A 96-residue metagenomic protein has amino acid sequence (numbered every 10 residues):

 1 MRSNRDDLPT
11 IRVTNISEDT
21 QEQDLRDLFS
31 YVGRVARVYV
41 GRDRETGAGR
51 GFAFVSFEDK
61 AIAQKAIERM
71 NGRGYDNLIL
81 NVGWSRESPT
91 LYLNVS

Functional and structural regions predicted by a protein language model:
R2-W84: Canonical RRM/RBD RNA-binding surface and closely related RRM-like beta-sheet modules in eukaryotic RNA-binding proteins
L8, S85-S96: Long, intrinsically disordered low-complexity tracts in eukaryotic nuclear proteins
